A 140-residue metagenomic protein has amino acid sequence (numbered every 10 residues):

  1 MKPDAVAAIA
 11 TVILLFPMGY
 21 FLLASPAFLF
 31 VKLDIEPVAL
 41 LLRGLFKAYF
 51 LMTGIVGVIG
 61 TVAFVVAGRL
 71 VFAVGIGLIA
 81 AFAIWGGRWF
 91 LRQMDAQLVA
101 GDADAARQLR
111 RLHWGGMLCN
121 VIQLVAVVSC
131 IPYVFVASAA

Functional and structural regions predicted by a protein language model:
M1-A140: Polytopic transmembrane helical bundles with strong interfacial aromatic enrichment
